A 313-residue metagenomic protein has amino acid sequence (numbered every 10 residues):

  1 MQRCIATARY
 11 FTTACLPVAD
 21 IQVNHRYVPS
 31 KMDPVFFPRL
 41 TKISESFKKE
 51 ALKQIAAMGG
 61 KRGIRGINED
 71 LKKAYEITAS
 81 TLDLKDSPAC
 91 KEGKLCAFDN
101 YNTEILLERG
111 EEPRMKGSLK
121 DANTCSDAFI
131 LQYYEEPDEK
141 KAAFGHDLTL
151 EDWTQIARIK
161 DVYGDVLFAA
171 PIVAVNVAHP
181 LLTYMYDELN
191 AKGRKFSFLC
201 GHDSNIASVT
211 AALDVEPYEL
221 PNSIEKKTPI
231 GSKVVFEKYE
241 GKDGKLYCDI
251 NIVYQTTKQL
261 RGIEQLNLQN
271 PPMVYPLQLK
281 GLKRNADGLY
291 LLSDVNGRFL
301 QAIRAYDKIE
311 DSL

Functional and structural regions predicted by a protein language model:
Q2-S197, G201-L313: Signature for phosphate-centric chemistry
